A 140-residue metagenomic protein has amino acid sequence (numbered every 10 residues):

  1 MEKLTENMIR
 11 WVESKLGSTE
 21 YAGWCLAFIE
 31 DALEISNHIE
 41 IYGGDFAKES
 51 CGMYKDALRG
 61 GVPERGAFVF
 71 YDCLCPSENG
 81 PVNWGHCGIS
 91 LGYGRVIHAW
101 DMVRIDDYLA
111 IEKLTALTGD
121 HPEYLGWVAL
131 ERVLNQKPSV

Functional and structural regions predicted by a protein language model:
M1-T19, T115-V140: Intrinsically disordered, low-complexity, Pro/Ser/Thr/Asn/Gly/Ala-rich spacer/linker segments adjacent to signal
E2, E6, H38-I111, P122: ...with weaker cross-activation on analogous glycine-rich loops/strands in unrelated enzymes
M8, C25-F28, W84: Generic hydrophobic secondary-structure packing signal
G17-A22, D56-G60: A glycine-rich, coil/turn loop motif that links secondary-structure elements
S18-N37: Active-site nucleophilic cysteine motif
